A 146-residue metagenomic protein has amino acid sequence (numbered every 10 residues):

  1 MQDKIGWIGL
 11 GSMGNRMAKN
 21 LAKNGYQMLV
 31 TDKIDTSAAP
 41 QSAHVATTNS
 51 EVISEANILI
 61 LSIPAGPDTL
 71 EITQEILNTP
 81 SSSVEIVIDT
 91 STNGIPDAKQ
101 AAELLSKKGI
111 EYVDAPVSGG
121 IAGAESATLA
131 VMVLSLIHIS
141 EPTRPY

Functional and structural regions predicted by a protein language model:
M1-S54, I58-I60, I121: NAD(P)+-binding Rossmann beta1-loop-alpha1 motif at the extreme N-terminus of oxidoreductases
G11, I63-G66, I137: Alpha-helix N-cap/helix-start capping motif
A18, A22, A102, S106 (+1 more regions): Catalytic Tyr-X3-Lys helix of short-chain dehydrogenase/reductase
T36, N49-S54, I58-L61, A65-L129: Rossmann-like NAD(P)(H) cofactor-binding subdomain of soluble oxidoreductases
M132-S135: Short beta-strand-to-turn element immediately C-terminal to the catalytic PLP-Schiff-base lysine in fold type I
I137-Y146: Single conserved hydrophobic/aromatic residue that forms the stacking wall/gate of nucleotide- or nucleobase-binding
